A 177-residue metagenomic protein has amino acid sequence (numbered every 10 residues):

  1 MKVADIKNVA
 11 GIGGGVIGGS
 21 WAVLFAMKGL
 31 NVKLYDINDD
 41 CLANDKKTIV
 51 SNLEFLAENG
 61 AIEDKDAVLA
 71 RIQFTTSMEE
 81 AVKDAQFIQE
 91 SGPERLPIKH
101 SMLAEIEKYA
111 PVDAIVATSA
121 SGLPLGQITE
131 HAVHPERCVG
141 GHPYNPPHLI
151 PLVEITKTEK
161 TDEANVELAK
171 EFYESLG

Functional and structural regions predicted by a protein language model:
M1-N52: NAD(P)+-binding Rossmann beta1-loop-alpha1 motif at the extreme N-terminus of oxidoreductases
K33, Q89, V139-G141: Hydrophobic/aromatic beta-strand patches that form the interior of the parallel beta-sheet core in alpha/beta enzyme
L34-A67, I155-N165: Rossmann-like dinucleotide-binding cores of NAD(P)H-dependent redox enzymes
C41-N44, F55-E58, I62-I115, L123: Rossmann-like NAD(P)-binding element
V112-T118, T129-Y144, P151: Rossmann-fold dehydrogenase core element
H134, L152-G177: Internal alpha-helical scaffold of NAD(P)-dependent oxidoreductase catalytic cores
